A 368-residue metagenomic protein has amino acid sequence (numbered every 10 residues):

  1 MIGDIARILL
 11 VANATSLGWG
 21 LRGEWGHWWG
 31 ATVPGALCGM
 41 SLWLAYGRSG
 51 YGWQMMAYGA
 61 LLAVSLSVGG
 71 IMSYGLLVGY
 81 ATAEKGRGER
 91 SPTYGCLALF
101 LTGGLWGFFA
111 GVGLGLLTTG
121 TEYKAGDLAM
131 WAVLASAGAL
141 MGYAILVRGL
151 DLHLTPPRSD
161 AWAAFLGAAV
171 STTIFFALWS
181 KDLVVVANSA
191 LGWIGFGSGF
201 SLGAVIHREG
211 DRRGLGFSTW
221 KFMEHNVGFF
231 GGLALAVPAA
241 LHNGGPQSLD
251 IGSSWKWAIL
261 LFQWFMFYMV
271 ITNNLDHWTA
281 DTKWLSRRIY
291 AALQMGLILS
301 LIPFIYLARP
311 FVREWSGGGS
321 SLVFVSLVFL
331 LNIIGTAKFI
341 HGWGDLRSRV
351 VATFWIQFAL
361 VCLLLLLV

Functional and structural regions predicted by a protein language model:
I2-V368: Alpha-helical transmembrane segments of secretory-pathway, organelle, and plasma-membrane proteins
